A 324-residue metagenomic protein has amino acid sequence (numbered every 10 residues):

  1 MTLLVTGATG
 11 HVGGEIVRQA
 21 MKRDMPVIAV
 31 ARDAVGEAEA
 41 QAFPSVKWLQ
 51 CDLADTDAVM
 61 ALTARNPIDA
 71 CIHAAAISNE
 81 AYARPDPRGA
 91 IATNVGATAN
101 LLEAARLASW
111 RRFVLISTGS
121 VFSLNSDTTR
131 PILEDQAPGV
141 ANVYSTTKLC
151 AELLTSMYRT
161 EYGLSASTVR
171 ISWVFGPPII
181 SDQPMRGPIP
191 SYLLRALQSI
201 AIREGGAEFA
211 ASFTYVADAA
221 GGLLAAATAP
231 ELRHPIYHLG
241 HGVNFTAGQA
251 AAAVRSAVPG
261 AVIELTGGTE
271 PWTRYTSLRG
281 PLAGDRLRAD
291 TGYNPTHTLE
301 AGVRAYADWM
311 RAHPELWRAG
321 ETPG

Functional and structural regions predicted by a protein language model:
L3-R23: N-terminal Rossmann NAD(P)H-binding glycine-rich loop of SDR-like oxidoreductase domains
F43-D55: Rossmann-fold cofactor-recognition segment
W48, A90-I91, A105, F113: A hydrophobic alpha-helix adjacent to the NAD(P)-binding/active-site core of NAD(P)-dependent oxidoreductases, strongly
L53-T93: NAD(P)H-binding glycine-rich loop region in Rossmannoid oxidoreductase-like domains and their noncatalytic homologs
H73, A99-V143: Conserved Rossmann-fold NAD(P)-dependent oxidoreductase catalytic core, especially the SDR/UDP-sugar
T129, S156-A211, V216-D218, L224 (+1 more regions): NAD(P)-dependent short-chain dehydrogenase/reductase
V143, T147-C150: Active-site helix of classical SDR
I200, E204-G324: C-terminal substrate-binding subdomain of Rossmann-fold SDR/epimerase-dehydratase oxidoreductases
